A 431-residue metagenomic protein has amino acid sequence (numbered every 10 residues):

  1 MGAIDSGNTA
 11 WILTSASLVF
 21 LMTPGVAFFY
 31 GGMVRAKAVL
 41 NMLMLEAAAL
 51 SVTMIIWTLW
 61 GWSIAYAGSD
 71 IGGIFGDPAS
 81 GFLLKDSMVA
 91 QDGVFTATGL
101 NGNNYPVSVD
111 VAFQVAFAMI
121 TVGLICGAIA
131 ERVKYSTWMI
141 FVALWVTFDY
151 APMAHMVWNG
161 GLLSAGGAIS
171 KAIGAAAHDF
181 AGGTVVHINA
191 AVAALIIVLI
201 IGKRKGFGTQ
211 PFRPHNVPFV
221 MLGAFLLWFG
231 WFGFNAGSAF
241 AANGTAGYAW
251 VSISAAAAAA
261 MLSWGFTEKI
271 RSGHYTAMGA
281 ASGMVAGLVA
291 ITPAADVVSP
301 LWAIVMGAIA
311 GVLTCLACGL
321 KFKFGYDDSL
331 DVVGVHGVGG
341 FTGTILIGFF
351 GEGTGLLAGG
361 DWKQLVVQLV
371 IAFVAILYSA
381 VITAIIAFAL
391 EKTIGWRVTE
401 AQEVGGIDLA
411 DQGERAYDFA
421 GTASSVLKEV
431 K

Functional and structural regions predicted by a protein language model:
M1-K431: Glycine- and aromatic-enriched membrane alpha-helices
